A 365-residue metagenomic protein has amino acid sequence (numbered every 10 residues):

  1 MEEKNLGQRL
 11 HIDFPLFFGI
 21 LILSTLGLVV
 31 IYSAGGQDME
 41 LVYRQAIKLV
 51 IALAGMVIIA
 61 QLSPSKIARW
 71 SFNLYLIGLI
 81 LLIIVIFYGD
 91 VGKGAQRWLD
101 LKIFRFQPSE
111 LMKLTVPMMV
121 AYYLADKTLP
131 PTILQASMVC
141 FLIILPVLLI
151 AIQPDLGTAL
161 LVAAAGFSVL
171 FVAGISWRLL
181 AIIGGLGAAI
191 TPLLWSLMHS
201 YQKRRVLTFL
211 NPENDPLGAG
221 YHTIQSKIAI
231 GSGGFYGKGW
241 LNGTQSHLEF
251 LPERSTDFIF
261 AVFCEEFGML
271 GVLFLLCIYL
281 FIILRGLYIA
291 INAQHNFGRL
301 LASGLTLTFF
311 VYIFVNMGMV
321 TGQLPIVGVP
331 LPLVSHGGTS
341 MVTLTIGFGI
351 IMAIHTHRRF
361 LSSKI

Functional and structural regions predicted by a protein language model:
M1-E3, N316-I365: A juxtamembrane structural motif centered on a specific transmembrane helix
M1-R9, L62, R69, S362-I365: N-terminal secretory targeting signals
K4-I20: N-terminal membrane topogenic signal
L16-T25, V29-H222, A261-T321, I346-I350 (+1 more regions): Hydrophobic alpha-helical transmembrane segments of multi-pass inner membrane proteins, especially in bacterial systems
K102-M112, I152-P154, G234-K238, V329-T343: Glycine/serine-rich anion-binding loops at beta->alpha junctions that coordinate negatively charged ligand groups
D155-L160, K238-G243, R254-T256, L273 (+3 more regions): Transmembrane helix boundary and interhelical junction motifs in multipass membrane proteins
T208, P212-T256, M269-G271: TM-adjacent membrane-interface loops and short helices in multi-pass inner/ER membrane proteins
